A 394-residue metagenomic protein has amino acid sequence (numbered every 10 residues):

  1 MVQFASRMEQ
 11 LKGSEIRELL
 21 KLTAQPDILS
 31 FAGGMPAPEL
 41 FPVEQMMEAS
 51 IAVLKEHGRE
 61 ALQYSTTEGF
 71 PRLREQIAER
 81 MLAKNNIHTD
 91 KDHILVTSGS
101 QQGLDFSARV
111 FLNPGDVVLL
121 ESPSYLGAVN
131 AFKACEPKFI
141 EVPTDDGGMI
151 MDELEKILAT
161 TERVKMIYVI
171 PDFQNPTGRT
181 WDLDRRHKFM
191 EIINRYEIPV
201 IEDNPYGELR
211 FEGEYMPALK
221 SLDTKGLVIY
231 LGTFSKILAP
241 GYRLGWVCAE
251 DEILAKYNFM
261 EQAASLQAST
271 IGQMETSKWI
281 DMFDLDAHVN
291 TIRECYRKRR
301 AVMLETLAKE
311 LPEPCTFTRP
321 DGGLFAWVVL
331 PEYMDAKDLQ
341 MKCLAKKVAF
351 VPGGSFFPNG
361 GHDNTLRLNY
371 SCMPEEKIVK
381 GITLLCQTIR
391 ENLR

Functional and structural regions predicted by a protein language model:
R7-G99, F106, D281-M282, A349 (+1 more regions): N-terminal small-domain helix-loop-helix segment of the aminotransferase-like
E60-E197, I201, G207-K225, Y296 (+2 more regions): Conserved core of the PLP fold type I
R72, K256-F259, N290-V302, K380 (+1 more regions): A non-catalytic, amphipathic alpha-helix used as a structural packing/dimerization or gating element in enzyme scaffolds
T224-E294: Conserved core segment of the aminotransferase class I/II
S277, E294-L304, T316-V329: Conserved glycine-rich beta-strand-loop-beta hairpin in the small C-terminal domain of fold type I
P314-K346: Conserved PLP-binding catalytic core of the aspartate aminotransferase-like
A345, N359-R394: PLP-dependent enzyme catalytic core of the Aspartate aminotransferase-like
